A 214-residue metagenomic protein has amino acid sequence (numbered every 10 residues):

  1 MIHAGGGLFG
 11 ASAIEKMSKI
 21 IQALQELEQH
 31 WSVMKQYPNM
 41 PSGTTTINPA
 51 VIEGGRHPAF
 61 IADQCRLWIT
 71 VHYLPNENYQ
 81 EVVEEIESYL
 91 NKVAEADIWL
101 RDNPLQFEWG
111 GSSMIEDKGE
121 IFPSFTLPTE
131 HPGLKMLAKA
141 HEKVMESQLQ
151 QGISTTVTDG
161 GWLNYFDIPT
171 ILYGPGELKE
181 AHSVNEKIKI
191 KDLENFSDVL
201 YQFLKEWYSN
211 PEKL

Functional and structural regions predicted by a protein language model:
M1-L214: Metal-dependent amide/peptide-bond hydrolase catalytic core, centered on the "pita-bread" metallohydrolase fold
